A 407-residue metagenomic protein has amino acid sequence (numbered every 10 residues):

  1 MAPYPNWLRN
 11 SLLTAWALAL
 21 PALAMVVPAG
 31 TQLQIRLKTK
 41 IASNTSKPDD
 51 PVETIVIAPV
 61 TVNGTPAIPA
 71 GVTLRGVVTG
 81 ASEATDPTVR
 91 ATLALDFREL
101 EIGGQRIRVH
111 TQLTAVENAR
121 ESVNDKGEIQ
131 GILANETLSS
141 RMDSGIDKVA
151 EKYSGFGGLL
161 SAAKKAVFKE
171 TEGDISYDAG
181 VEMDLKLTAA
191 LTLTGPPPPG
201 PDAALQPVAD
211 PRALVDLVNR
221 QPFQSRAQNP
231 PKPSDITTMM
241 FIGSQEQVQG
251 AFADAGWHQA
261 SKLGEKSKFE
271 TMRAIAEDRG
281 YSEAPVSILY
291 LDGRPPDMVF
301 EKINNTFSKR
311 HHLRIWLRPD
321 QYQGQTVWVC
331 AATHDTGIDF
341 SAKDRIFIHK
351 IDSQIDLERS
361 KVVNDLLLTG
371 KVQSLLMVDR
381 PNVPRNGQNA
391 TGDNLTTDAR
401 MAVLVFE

Functional and structural regions predicted by a protein language model:
M1-W16: Bacterial N-terminal signal peptides that target proteins for export
A19-A24: Boundary at the C-terminal end of the N-terminal hydrophobic targeting segment
M25-P199, S261, E265, E270 (+1 more regions): Contiguous beta-sheet cores, especially beta-hairpins with glycine/small-residue-rich turns and Gly-(small hydrophobic)
G64, G173, P233-F241, R345-S353: Second-shell loop/turn segments in exported
A203-P230: Compositionally biased P/S/T/G-rich terminal and signal peptide-adjacent segments that lie outside catalytic cores
Q221-A251: Terminal, regulation- and interaction-focused segments at domain boundaries
E265-E407: A cross-kingdom signal targeting lumenal/periplasmic-facing segments of multi-pass membrane and secretory-pathway
